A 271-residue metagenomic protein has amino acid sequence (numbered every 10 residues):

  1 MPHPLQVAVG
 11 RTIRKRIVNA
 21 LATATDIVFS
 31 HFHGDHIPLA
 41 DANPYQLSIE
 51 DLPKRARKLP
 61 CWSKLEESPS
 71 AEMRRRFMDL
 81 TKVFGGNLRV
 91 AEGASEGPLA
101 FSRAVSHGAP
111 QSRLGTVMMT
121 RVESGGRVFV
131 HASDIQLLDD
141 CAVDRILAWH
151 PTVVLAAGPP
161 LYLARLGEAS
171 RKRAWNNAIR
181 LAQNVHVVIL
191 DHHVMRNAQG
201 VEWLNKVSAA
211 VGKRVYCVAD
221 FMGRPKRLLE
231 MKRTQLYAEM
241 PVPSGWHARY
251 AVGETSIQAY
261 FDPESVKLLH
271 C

Functional and structural regions predicted by a protein language model:
M1-T23, A71-C141, R145, R227-C271: Core dinuclear metal-dependent hydrolase active-site scaffold
P4-R57, L147-L155, Y162-L163, E168: Active-site metal-binding motif and surrounding structural segment of the metallo-beta-lactamase
I17, Q46-E50, M118, A142 (+1 more regions): Short, charged beta->alpha transition segments
A24-D35, S63-K64, V130-I135, V154-P159 (+3 more regions): Active-site neighborhood of phospho(di)ester-bond hydrolases with catalytic His/Asp-centered motifs
F32-L39, S68-A71, Q136-C141, P160-R165 (+2 more regions): Active-site environment of divalent metal-dependent phosphoester hydrolases
A40-S63, G86-G93, L204-A219: Short, electropositive alpha-helical surface patch
D41-N43, C141-L147, N177, E202-K206: A short acidic, amphipathic alpha-helical/loop segment
R171-C271: Binuclear metal-ion centers of metallo-dependent hydrolases, dominated by the metallo-beta-lactamase
